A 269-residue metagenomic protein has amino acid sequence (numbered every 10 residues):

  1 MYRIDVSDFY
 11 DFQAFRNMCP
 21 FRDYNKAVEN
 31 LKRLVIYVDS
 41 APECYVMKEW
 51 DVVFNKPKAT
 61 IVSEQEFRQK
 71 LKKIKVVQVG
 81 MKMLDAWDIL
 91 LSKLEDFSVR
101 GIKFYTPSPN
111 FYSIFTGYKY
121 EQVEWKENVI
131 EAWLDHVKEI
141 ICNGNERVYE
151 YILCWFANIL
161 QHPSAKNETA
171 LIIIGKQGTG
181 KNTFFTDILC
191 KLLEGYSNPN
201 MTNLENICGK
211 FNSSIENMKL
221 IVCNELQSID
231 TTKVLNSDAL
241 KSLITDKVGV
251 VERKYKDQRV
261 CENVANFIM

Functional and structural regions predicted by a protein language model:
M1-D5, D11, S63-Q65, G195-N206 (+1 more regions): General structural signal for secondary-structure boundaries
M1-R147, S213-E216: N-terminal nucleic-acid engagement/recognition segments and initiation subdomains in replication, restriction
K32-L34, L160, C208-F211, K254-Q258: Generic recognition of flexible, low-complexity loop/linker segments
L34-Y37, P42-C44, V52, F115 (+3 more regions): Generic preference for hydrophobic/aromatic residues in regular secondary structure cores
L84-I89, N143-E146, K191-Y196, S237-L243 (+1 more regions): N-terminal start-of-chain detector that recognizes signal peptides and the immediate post-cleavage beginning
F104-L226, V234-S237: P-loop NTPase catalytic core of nucleic-acid-dependent motor ATPases
N212-A265: Conserved nucleotide-sensing/catalytic segment adjacent to the nucleotide-binding pocket in NTP-handling enzymes
